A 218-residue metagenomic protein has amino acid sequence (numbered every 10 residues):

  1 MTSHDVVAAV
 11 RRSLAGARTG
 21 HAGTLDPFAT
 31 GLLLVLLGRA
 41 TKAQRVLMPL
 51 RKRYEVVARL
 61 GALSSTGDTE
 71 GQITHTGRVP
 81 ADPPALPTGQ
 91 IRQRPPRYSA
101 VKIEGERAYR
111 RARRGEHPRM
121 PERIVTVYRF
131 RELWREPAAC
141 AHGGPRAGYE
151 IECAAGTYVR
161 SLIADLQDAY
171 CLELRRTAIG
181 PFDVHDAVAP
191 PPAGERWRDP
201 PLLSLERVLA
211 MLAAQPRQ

Functional and structural regions predicted by a protein language model:
M1-Q218: Catalytic/RNA-binding core of pseudouridine synthases
